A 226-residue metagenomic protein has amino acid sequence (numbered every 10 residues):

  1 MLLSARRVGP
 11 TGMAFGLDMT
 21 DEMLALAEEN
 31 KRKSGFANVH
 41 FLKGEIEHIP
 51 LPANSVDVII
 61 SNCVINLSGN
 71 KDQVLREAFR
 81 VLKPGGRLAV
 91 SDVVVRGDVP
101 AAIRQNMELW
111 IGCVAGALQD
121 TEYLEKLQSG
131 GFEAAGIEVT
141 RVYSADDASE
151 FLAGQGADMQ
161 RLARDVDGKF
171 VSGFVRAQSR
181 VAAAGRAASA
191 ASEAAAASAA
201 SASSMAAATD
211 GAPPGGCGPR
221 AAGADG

Functional and structural regions predicted by a protein language model:
M1-I49, Q73: Class I SAM-dependent methyltransferase SAM/SAH-binding core
A5-G9, D72-R87: A short glycine-rich, Lys/Arg-flanked "PGG" loop and its adjoining helix->strand segment in the class I
H48-A53, G69: Short conserved loop adjoining the S-adenosyl-L-methionine
I59-I60: Hydrophobic beta-strand segment of the Class I
I65, V93-D98, V139-S144: Short "lid" loop at the C-terminus of a central beta-strand within the Rossmann-like core of SAM-dependent
N66-L67, A177: A short His-aromatic
V94-V114: Short, glycine-/aromatic-enriched active-site segment of Class I SAM-dependent methyltransferases
K126-G226: C-terminal lobe and adjacent flexible extensions of AdoMet/dcAdoMet transferase-like proteins
